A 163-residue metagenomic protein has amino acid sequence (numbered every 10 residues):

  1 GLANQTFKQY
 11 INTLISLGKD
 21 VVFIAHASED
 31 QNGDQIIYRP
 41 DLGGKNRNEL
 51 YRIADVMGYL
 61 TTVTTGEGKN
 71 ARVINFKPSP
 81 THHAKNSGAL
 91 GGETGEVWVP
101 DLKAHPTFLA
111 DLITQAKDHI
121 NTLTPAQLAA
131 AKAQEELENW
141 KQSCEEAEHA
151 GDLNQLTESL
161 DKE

Functional and structural regions predicted by a protein language model:
G1-N4: Flexible beta-alpha connector loops of hexameric P-loop NTPases
T13, K19-W98: Phosphate-binding/switch region of NTP-binding enzymes
I15-S16, E148: Flexible, charged surface loops at secondary-structure boundaries
G91-E163: Interfaces that engage single-stranded nucleic acids at replication/repair/recombination sites
